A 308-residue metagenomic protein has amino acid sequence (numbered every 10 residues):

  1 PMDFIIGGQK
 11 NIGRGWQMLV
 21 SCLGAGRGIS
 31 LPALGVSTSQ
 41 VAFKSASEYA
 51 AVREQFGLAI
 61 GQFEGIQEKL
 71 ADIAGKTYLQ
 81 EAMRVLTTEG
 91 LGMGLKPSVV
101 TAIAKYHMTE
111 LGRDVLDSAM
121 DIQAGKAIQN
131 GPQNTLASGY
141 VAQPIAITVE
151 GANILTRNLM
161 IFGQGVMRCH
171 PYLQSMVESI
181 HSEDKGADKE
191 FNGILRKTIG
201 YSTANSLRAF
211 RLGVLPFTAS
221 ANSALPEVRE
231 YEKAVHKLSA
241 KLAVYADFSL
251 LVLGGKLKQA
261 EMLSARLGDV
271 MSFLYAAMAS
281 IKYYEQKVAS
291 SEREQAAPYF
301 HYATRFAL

Functional and structural regions predicted by a protein language model:
P1-L308: Flavin-dependent oxidoreductase catalytic core characteristic of acyl-CoA dehydrogenase/oxidase-like enzymes
